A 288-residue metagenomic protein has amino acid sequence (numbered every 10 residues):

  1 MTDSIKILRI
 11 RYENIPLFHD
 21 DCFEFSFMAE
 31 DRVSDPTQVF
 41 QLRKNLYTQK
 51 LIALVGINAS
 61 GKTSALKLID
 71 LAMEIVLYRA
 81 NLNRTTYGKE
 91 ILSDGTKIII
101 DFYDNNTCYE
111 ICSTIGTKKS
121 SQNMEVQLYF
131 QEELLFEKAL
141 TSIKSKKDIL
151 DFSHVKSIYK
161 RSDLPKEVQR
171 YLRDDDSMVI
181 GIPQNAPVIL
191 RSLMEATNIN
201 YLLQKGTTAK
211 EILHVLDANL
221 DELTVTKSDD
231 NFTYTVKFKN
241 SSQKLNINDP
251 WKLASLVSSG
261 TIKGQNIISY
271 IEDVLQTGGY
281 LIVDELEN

Functional and structural regions predicted by a protein language model:
T2-D70: Pre-Walker A-like glycine/lysine-rich segment at the N-terminus of P-loop NTPase domains
R9-R11, E24, K97-D101, C112 (+1 more regions): Beta-strand secondary-structure signal
Y12-P16, I100-N106, L134-L135, F238-N246: Short acidic, glycine-rich loop/turn motifs
D20-C22, N106-E110, N248-K252: Short, mixed charged/polar active-site loops that provide acid/base catalysis or chelate metal/phosphate cofactors
Y47-T48, A53, K67-K118: Conserved P-loop NTP-binding catalytic core
K50-N58, T233-E272, Q276, Y280-N288: Conserved ABC ATPase signature
Y103-T107, K210-D221, V274-G278: Secondary-structure boundary elements
G116-K227: Electropositive, glycine-dotted interaction segments that contact anionic polymers or phosphate-rich ligands
